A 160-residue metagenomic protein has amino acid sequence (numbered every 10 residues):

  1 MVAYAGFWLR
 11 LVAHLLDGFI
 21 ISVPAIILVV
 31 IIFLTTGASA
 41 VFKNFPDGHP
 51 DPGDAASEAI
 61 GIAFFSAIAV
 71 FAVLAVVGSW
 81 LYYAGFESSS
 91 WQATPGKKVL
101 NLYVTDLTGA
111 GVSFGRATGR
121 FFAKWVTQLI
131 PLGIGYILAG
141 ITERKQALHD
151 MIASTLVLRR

Functional and structural regions predicted by a protein language model:
M1-A25, F42-P50: Helix-coil boundary and N-terminal low-complexity module in membrane systems
V2-V12, G18, Y82-K97, G111-R160: Juxtamembrane cytosolic face of transmembrane helices
G18-V30, F71, A75, S79 (+2 more regions): Hydrophobic alpha-helical transmembrane segments in multi-pass membrane proteins
P24, P46, P50-P52, P95 (+2 more regions): Proline-rich intrinsically disordered, low-complexity coils
A25-V76: Membrane-helix interface segments in multi-pass membrane proteins
N101-V104: FKBP-type peptidyl-prolyl cis-trans isomerase
D106-T108: Short, acidic, Ser/Thr-enriched surface-loop or helix-capping motifs
